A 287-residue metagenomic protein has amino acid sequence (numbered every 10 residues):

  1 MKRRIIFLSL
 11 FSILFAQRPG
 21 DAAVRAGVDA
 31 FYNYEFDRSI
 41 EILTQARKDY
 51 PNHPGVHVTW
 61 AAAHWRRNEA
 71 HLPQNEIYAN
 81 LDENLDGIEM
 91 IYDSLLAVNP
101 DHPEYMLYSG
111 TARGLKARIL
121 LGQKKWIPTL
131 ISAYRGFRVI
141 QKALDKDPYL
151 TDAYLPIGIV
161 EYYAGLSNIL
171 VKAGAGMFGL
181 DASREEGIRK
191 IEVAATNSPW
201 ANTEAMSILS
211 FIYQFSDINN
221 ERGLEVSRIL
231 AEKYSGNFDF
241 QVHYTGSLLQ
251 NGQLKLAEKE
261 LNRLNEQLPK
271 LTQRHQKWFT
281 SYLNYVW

Functional and structural regions predicted by a protein language model:
M1-V24: Bacterial Sec-dependent N-terminal signal peptides
G20, A30-I42, W60-Y149, A153-W200 (+1 more regions): Short coil/linker segments at helix-helix boundaries
V24, G55-T59, L107-Y108, D152-P156 (+3 more regions): Alpha-solenoid helical repeat scaffolds
S39, I88, I188-I191, N220-R228 (+1 more regions): Repeat-mediated protein-protein interaction surfaces in helical alpha-solenoids
A46-P51, G176-D181, A195-P199, R228-G236 (+1 more regions): Solenoid-like repeat scaffolds
H53, A70-H71, S167-N168, A201 (+3 more regions): Alpha-solenoid repeat scaffolds
S198-L254, E260: Beta-propeller domains
Q250-G252, N262-N265, T272-W287: C-terminal soluble interaction/assembly domains
